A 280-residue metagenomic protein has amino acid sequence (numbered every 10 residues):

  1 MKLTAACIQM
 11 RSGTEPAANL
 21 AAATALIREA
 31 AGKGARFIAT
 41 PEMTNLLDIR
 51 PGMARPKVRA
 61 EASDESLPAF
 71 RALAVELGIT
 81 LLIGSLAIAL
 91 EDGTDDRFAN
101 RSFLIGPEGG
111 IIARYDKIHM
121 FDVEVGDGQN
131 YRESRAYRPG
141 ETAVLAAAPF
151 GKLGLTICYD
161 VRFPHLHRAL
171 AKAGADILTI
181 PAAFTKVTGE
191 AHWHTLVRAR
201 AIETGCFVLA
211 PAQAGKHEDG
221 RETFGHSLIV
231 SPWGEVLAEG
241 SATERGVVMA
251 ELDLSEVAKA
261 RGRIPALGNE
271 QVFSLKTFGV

Functional and structural regions predicted by a protein language model:
M1-A6: Extreme N-terminal starter segment of soluble prokaryotic enzymes
Q9-T14: Short polar catalytic/cofactor-binding loops
P16, T24-E108, I112-D116, F184-R200 (+1 more regions): Cys-nucleophile CN-hydrolase/nitrilase-fold catalytic domain and related Cys-dependent amidase chemistry that acts on
L46, F103, R114-F121, L228 (+1 more regions): Short beta->alpha transition motifs characteristic of CBS
E61-I83, K152, C158-V247: CN hydrolase (nitrilase-like) catalytic-core segments centered on the catalytic cysteine and neighboring Lys/Glu
I83, R101-L104, V144-A146, S227-I229 (+1 more regions): Short beta-strand scaffold segments in enzyme catalytic cores
D92-A173, K186-T195, R263-A266: Active-site catalytic loop in hydrolytic enzyme cores
S255-V280: A short C-terminal boundary segment appended to hydrolase-like catalytic domains
